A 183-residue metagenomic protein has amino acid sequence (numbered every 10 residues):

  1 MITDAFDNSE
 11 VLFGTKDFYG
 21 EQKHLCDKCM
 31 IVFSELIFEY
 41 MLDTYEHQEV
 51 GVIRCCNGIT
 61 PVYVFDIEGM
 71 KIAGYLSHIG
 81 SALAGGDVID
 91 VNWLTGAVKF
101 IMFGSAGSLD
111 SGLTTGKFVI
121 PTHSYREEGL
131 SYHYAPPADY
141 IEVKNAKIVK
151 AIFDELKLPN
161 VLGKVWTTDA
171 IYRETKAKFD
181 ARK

Functional and structural regions predicted by a protein language model:
M1-G85: N-terminal short beta-loop-beta anion/metal-coordinating cradle
R54-K183: Glycine-rich phosphate- or other oxyanion-binding loops that anchor nucleotides, phosphorylated ligands
